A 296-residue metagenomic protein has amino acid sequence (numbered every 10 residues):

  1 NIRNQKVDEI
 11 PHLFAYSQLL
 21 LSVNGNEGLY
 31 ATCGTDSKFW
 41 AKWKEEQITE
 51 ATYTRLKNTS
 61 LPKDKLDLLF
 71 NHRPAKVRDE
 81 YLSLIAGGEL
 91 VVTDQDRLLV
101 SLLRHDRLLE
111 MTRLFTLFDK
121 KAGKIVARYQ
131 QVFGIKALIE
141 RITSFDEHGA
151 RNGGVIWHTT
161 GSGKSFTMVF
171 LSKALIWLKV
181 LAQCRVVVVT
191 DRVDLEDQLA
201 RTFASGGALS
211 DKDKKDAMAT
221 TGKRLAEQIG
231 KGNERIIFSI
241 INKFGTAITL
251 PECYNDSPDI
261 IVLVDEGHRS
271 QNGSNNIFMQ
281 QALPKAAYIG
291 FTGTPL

Functional and structural regions predicted by a protein language model:
N1-R185, D194, Q198-S210, N233 (+1 more regions): ATP-dependent helicase/translocase motor core
I2-R3, T32-C33, W40-W43, G245-P251 (+1 more regions): Signature of the SF2 helicase/ATPase Hel1-core->accessory helical subdomain module
N24-N26, R192, S239-K243, E266 (+1 more regions): A short beta-strand-to-loop transition that corresponds to the Sensor-1 phosphate-sensing loop of AAA+ P-loop ATPases
L98, K124-R128, S162, V189 (+5 more regions): Hydrophobic alpha-helical scaffolding
A150, A182-Q183, K231-E234, D256-P258 (+1 more regions): Short loop/turn elements that form and flank the Walker-type P-loop nucleotide-binding site in RecA-like NTPase cores
V188, I237-S239, V262: Hydrophobic positions in the central parallel beta-sheet of the AAA+
V193, K215-A226, I241-T246: Conserved helicase motor
T220-I237, C253-Y254: Conserved motor-coupling elements within RecA-like helicase/translocase cores
